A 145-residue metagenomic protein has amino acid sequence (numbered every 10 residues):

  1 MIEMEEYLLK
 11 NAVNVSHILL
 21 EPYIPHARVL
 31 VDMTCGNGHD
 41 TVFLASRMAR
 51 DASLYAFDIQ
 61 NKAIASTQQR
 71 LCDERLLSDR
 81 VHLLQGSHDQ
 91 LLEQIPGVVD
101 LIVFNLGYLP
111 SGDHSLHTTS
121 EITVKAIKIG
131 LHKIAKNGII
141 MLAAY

Functional and structural regions predicted by a protein language model:
M1-R28, M33, H39-S46: S-adenosyl-L-methionine
R28, A52, G138: Glycine-centered, small-residue-biased loops immediately flanking beta-strands in adenine/cofactor-binding cores
S53-D58: Conserved SAM-binding motif I beta-strand of class I
A65-P96, D100: S-adenosyl-L-methionine
V103-K125: Mobile active-site "lid"/loop adjacent to the S-adenosyl-L-methionine
I122-K136: A short glycine-rich, Lys/Arg-flanked "PGG" loop and its adjoining helix->strand segment in the class I
N137-A144: Conserved beta-strand signature within the Rossmann-like core of class I S-adenosyl-L-methionine
